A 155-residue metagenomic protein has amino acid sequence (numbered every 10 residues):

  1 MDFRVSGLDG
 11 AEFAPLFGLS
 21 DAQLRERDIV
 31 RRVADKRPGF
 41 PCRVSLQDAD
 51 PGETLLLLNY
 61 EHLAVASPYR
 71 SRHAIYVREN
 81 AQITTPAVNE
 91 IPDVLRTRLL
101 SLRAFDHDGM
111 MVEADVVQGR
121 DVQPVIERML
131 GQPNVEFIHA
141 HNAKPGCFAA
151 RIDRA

Functional and structural regions predicted by a protein language model:
M1-G18: Extended boundary segments
L19-L99, R103-M110, A114-D115, V125: Conserved mixed alpha/beta catalytic, RNA-binding, or beta-rich assembly cores of soluble enzyme, regulatory
S101-F137, H141, R154: Short, hydrophobic/π-rich interface segment
A143-C147: Short Gly/Ser/Thr- and Asp/Glu-enriched loop/turn motifs at secondary-structure junctions
F148-A155: C-terminal edge-of-domain segments
